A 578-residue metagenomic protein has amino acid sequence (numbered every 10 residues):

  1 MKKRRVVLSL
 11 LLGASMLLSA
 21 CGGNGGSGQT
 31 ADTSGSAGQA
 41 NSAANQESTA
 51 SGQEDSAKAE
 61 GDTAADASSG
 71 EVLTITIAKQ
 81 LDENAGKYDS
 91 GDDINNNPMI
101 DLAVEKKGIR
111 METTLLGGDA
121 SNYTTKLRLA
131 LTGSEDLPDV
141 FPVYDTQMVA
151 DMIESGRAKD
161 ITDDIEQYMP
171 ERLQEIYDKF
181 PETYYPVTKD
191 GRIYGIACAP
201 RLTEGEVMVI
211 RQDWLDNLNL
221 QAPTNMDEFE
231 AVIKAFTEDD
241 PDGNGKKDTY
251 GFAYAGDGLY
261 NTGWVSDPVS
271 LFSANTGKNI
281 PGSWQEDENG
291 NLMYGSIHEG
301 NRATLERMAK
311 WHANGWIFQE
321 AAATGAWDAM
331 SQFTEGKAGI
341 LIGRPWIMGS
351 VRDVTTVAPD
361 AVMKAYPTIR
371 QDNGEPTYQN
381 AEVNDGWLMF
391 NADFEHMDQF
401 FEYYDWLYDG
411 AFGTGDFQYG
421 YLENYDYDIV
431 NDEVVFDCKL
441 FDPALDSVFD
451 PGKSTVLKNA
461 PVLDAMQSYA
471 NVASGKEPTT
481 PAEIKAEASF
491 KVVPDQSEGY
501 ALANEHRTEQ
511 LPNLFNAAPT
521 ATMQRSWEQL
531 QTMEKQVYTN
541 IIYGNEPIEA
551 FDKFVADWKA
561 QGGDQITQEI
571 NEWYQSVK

Functional and structural regions predicted by a protein language model:
M1-L8: Bacterial N-terminal signal peptides that target proteins for export
L17-A20: C-terminal motif of bacterial Sec signal peptides marking the signal peptidase cleavage site
G22-E228, L292-Y294, N504-K578: Conserved N-terminal structural module of periplasmic/extracytoplasmic solute-binding proteins
A59-G61, A150-E206, N261-T304, M308 (+3 more regions): Hinge/lid segment of periplasmic solute-binding proteins
S68-G70, T132-E135, M152-E154, P186-G191 (+5 more regions): Extracellular/periplasmic catalytic domains that process cell-envelope and extracellular macromolecules
T188-G263, W284-D328, Q332, K337 (+4 more regions): Helix-loop-helix "hinge/cap" segment bordering the ligand-binding cleft or interdomain interface
F318, G336-D450: Structured mid-domain segments that build the active-site/substrate or prosthetic-cofactor binding neighborhood
E402, D409-Q536, N545: Conserved small-residue motifs centered on glycine
